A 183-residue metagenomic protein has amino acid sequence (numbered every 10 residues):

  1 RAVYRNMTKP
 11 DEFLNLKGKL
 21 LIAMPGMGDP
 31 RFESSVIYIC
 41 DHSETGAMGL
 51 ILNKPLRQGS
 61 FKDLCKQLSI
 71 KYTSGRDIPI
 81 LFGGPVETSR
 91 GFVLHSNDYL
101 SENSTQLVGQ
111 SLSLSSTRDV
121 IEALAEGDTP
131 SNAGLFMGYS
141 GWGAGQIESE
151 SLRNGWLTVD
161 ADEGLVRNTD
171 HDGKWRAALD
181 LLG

Functional and structural regions predicted by a protein language model:
Y4-F136, S140-G183: A short aromatic-anchored loop/beta-hairpin motif
